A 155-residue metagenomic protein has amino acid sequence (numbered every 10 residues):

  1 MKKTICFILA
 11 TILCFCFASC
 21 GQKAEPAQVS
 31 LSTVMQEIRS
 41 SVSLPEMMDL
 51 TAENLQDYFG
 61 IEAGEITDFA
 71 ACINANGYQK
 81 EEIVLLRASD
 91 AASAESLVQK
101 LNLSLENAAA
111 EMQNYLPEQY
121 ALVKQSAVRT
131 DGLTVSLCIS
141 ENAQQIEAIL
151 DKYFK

Functional and structural regions predicted by a protein language model:
M1-T4: Positively charged n-region of N-terminal signal peptides that target proteins for export
F7-L13: Sec-dependent N-terminal signal peptides
F15-S19: C-terminal motif of bacterial Sec signal peptides marking the signal peptidase cleavage site
G21-K23: Bacterial signal peptide processing site
M48-Q79, A92, S96: Short, compositionally biased low-complexity segments enriched in polar/charged residues
A75, E118-K155: A short, solvent-exposed beta-edge/loop patch
K80-D90: A short acidic-to-branched-hydrophobic micro-motif
A91-T130: Short Gly/Thr-rich strand-loop-strand
